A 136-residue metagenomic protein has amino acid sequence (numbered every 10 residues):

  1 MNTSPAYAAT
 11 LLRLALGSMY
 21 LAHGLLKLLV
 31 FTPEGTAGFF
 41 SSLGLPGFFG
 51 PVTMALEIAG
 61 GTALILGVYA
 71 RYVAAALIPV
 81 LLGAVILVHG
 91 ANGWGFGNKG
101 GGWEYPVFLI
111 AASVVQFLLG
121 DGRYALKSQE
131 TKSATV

Functional and structural regions predicted by a protein language model:
M1-L29, G47-A55, A59-V136: Extended, low-polarity transmembrane helix blocks
L29-G44: Membrane-interface interhelical connector segments
